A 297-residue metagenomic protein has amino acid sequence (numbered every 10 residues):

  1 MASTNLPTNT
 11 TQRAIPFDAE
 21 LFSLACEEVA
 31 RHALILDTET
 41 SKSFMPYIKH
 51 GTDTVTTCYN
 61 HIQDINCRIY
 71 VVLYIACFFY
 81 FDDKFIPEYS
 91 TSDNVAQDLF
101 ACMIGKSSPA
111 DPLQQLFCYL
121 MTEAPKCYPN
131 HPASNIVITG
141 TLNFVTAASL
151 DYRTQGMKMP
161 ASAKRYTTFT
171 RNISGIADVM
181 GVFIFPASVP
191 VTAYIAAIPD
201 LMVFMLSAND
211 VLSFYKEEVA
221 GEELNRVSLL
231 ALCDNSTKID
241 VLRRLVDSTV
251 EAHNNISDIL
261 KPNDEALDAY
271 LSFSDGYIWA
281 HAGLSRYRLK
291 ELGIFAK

Functional and structural regions predicted by a protein language model:
M1-K297: Alpha-helical, largely C-terminal catalytic domains that coordinate divalent metal ions via clustered Asp/Glu/His
